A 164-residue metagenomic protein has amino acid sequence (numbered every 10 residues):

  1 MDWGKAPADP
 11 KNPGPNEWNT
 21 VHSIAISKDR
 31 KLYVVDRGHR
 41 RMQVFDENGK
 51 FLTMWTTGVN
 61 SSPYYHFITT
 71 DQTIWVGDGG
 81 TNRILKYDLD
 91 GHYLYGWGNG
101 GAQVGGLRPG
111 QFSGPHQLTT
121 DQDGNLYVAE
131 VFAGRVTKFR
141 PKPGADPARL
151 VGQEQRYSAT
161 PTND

Functional and structural regions predicted by a protein language model:
M1-D164: Eukaryotic scaffold repeat domains enriched in small/polar residues
